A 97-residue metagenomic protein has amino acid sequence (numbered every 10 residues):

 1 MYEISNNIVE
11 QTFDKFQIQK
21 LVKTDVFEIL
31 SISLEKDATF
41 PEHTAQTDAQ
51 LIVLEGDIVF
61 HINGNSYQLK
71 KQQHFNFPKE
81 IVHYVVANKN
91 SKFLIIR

Functional and structural regions predicted by a protein language model:
M1-V26, H61: A short, N-terminal "cap"/entry segment at the start of jelly-roll beta-barrel domains of the cupin/DSBH fold
E28-A45: Conserved short histidine dyad/triad with adjacent acidic residue
T39-F40, G56-H61: Short beta-strand segments in beta-sandwich/barrel cores
T47-I58: Glycine- and acidic-residue-biased ligand/ion/polar-headgroup-sensing regions
L54-E55, K70-K71, K89: A cytosolic small-molecule/anion-sensing beta-strand core signal
G64-K79: Short acidic-glycine-tyrosine-enriched beta hairpin
K79-R97: Ligand-binding loop in jelly-roll beta-barrel domains
